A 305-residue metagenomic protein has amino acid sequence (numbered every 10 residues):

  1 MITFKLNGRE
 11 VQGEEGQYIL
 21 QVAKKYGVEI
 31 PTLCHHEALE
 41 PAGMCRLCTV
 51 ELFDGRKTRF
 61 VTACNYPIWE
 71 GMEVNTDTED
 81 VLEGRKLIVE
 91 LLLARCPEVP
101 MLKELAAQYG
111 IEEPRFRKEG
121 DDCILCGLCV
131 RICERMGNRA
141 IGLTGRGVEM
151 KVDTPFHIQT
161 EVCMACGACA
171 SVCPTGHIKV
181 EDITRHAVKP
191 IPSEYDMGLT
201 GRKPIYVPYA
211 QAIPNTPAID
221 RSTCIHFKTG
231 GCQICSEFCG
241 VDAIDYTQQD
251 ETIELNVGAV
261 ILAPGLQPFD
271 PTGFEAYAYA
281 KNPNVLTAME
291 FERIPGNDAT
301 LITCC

Functional and structural regions predicted by a protein language model:
M1-F4: Short structural boundary motif marking the start of a folded domain
L6-R9: Short strand-turn-strand beta-turns centered on an Asx-Gly dipeptide
Q17-Q21, P67, T287: Short, structural beta-strand-to-alpha-helix junction motif
L20-F53: A basic, amphipathic helix-loop patch mediating RNA/tRNA/ribosome contacts
R46, V50, D54-Q233, G240-D242 (+2 more regions): Fe-S ferredoxin-like electron-transfer domains and their immediately adjacent linker/connector regions across
P190-A212, Y277-C305: FAD-site-proximal beta/loop scaffold in flavoenzymes
T252-A259: Core beta-strand elements of the Rossmann-like FAD/NAD(P) dinucleotide-binding domain in flavoenzyme oxidoreductases
P264-Y277: Flavin (primarily FAD) binding-site architecture
